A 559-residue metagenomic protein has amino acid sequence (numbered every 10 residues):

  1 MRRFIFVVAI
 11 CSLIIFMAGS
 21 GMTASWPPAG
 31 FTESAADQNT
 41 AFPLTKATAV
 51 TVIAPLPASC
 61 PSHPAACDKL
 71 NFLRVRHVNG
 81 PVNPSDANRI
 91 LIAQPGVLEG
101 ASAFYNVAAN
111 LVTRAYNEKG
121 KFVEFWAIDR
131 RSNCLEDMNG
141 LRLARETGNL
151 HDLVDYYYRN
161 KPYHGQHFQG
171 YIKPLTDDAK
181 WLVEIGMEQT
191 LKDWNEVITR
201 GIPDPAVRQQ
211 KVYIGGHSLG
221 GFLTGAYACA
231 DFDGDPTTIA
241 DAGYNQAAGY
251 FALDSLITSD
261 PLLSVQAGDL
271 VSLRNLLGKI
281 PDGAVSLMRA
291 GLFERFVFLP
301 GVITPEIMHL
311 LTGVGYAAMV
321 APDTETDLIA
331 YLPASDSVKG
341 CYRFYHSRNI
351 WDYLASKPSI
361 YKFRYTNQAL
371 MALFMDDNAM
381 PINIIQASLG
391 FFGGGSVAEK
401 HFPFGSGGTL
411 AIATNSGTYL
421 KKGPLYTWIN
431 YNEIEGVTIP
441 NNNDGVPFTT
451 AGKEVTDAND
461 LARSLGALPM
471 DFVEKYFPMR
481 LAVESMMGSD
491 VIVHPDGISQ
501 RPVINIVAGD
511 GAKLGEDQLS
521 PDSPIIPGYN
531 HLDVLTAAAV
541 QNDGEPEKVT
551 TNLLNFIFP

Functional and structural regions predicted by a protein language model:
V8-M17: Bacterial N-terminal signal peptides
W26-N83: N-terminal cap/lid segment of alpha/beta-hydrolase-fold proteins
N79-D155: Short, surface-exposed "cap/lid" segments of acyl-processing enzymes
D129, D336-P559: C-terminal subdomain of alpha/beta-hydrolase-fold enzymes, centered on the catalytic histidine and its supporting
R145-P203: Alpha/beta-hydrolase active-site loop
G215-G220, T224: Gly/Ala-rich beta-loop-alpha elbow adjacent to hydrolase catalytic centers
G221, T258-S259, G509-L514: Acidic catalytic loop of the alpha/beta-hydrolase fold
Y227-D327: A catalytic-pocket lid/entrance helix-loop region that shapes and gates access to the active site across common
